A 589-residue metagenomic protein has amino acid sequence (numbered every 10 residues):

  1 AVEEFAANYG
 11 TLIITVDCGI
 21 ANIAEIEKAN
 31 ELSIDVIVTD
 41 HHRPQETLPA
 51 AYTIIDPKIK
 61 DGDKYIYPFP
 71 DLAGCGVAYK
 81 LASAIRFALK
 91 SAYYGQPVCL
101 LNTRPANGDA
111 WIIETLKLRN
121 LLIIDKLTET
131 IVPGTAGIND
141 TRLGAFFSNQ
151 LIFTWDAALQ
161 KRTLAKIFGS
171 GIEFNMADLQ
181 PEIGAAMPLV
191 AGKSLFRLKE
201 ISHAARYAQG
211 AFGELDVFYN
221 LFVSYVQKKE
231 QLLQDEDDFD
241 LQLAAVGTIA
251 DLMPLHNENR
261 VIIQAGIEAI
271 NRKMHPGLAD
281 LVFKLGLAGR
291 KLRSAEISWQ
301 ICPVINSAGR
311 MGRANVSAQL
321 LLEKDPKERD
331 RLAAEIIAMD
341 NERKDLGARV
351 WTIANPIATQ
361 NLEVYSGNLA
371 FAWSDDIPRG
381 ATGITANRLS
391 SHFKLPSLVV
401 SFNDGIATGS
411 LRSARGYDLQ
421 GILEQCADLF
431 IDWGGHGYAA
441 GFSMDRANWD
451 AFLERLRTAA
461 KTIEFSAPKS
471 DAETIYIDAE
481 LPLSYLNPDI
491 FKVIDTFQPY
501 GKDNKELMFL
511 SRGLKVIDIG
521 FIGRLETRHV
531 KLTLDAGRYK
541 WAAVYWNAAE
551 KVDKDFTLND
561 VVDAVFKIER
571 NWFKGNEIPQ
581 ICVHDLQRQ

Functional and structural regions predicted by a protein language model:
A1-L48, I54-D56, K60, T130-D156 (+2 more regions): N-terminal small/polar loop signature for handling phosphorylated ligands or for N-terminal nucleophile
N22, R43-T47, D61-D63, Q180-A185 (+1 more regions): Short gly/pro/ser/thr-enriched loop/turn and capping motifs at secondary-structure boundaries
A50-L122, Q180-T359: A structured phosphate/pyrophosphate-recognition subdomain
P105-P133, Q264-P303, S307-W351, S391 (+1 more regions): Acidic, two-metal ion nucleic-acid-processing modules in DNA metabolism proteins
T128-P188, L215, L221-F222: Conserved DEDDh/DEDDy metal-dependent 3′-5′ exonuclease domain
N175, I183, S202, L398-S413: Short glycine-cluster motifs
N361-N387: Flexible, glycine/threonine-enriched loop-and-boundary segments that flank and lead into catalytic domains of large
